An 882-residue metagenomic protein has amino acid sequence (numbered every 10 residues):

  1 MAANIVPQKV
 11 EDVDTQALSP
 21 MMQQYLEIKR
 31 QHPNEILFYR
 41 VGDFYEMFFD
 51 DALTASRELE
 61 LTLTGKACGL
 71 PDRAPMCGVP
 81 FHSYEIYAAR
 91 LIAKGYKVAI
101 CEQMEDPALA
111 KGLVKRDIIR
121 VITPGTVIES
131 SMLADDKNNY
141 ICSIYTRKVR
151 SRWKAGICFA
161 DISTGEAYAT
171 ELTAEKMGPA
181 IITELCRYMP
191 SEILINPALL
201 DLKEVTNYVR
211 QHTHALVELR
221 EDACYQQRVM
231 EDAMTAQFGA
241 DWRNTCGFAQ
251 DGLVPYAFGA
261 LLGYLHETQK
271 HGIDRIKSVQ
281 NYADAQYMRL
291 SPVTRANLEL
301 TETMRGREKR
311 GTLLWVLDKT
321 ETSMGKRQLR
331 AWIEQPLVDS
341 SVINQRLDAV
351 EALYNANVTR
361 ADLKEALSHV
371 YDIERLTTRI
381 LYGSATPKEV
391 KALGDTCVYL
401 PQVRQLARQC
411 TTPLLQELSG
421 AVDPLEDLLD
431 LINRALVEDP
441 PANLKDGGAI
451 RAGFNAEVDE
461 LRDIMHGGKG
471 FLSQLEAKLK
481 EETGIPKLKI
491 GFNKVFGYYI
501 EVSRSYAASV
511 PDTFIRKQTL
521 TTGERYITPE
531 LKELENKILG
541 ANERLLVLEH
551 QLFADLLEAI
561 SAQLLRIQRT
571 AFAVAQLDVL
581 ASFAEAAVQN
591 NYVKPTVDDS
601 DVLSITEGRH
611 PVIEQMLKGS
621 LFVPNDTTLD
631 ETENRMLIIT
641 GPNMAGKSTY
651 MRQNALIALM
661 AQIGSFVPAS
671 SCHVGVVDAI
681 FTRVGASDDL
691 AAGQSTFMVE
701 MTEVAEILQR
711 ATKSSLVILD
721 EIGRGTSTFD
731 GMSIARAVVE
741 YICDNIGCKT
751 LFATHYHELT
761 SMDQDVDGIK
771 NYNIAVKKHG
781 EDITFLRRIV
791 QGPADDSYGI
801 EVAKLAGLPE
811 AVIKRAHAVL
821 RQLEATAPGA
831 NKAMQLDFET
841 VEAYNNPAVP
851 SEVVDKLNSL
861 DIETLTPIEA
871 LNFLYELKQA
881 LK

Functional and structural regions predicted by a protein language model:
A2-A352, A361, E365-L381, A385-A477 (+2 more regions): Charged catalytic and DNA/RNA-contacting regions of genome-maintenance and nucleic-acid-processing enzymes
L18-M22, F38, F49, G78-A88 (+33 more regions): Amphipathic alpha-helical transducer elements in NTP-driven molecular machines
F49-A52, R152, D251, E321-T322 (+7 more regions): ATPase nucleotide-binding head domains, primarily ABC-like/P-loop NTPase cores
C101, P124-L133, G272, R408-L414 (+6 more regions): Active-site phosphate-binding and catalytic loops of NTP-dependent enzymes
L185, P190-L199, E204, E530-Q563 (+3 more regions): Conserved catalytic alpha/beta cores of large enzymes that bind or transform nucleotide phosphates and polynucleotides
Y225-T235, M288-T294, M304, D395-Q474 (+5 more regions): Amphipathic heptad-repeat alpha-helical coiled-coil/stalk segments that mediate oligomerization, filament/stalk
Y382, T386, Y399, A452-G453 (+2 more regions): Charged, surface-exposed helical/loop "interaction arms" that form contiguous linear patches used for dimerization
P850-K882: C-terminal tails and terminal domains of large nucleic-acid-associated and other macromolecular-machine proteins
